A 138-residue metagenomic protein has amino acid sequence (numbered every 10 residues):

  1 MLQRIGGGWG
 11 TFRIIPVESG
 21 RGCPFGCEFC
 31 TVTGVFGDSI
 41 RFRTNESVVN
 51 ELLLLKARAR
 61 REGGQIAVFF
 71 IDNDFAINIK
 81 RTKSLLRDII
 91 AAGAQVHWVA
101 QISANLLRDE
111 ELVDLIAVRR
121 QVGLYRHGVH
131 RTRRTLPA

Functional and structural regions predicted by a protein language model:
M1-A138: Radical SAM [4Fe-4S] cluster-binding motif and immediate context
